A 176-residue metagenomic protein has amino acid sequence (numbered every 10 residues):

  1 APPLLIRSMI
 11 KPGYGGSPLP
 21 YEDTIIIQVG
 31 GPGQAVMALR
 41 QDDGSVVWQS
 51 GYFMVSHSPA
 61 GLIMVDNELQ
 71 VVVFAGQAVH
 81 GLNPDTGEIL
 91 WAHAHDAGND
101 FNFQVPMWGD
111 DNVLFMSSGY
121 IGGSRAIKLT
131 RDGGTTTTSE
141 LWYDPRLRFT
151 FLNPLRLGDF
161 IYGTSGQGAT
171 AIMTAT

Functional and structural regions predicted by a protein language model:
A1-T176: Noncatalytic, solvent-exposed loop/strand surfaces of beta-propeller-type extracellular/periplasmic domains
